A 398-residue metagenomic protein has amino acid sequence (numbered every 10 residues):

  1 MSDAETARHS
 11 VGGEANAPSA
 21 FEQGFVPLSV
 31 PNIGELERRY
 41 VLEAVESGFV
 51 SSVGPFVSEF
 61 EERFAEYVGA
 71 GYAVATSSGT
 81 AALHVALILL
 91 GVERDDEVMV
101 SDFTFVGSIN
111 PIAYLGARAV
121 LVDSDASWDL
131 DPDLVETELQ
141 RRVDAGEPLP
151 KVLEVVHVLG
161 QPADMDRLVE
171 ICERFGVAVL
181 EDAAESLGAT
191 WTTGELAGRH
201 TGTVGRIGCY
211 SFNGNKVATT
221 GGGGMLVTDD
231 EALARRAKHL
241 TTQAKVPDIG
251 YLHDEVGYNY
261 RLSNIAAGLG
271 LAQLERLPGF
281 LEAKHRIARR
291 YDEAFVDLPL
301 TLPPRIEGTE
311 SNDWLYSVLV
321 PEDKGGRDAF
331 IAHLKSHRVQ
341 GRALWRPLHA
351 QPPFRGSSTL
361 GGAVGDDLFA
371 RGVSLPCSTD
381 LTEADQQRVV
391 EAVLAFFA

Functional and structural regions predicted by a protein language model:
M1-V50, P376: N-terminal "arm"/small-domain region of PLP-dependent enzymes with the aminotransferase-like
V50-E97, P111-L115, L121, A145 (+1 more regions): Phosphate-binding glycine-rich loop
S58-E62, A70-A73, D133-T137, R141-P148 (+6 more regions): PLP-dependent aminotransferase class I/II
A86-L139, H333: Conserved PLP-anchoring active-site segment centered on the Schiff-base-forming lysine
N110-I112, I171, H200, I265: Hydrophobic/aromatic ligand-binding patch that stacks against planar heteroaromatic rings of cofactors or nucleotides
L115, R174-F175, H337: Helix C-cap/helix->beta junction micro-motif
W128-T220, M225-V227, A232: Active-site phosphate-binding strand-loop segment of PLP-dependent enzymes
